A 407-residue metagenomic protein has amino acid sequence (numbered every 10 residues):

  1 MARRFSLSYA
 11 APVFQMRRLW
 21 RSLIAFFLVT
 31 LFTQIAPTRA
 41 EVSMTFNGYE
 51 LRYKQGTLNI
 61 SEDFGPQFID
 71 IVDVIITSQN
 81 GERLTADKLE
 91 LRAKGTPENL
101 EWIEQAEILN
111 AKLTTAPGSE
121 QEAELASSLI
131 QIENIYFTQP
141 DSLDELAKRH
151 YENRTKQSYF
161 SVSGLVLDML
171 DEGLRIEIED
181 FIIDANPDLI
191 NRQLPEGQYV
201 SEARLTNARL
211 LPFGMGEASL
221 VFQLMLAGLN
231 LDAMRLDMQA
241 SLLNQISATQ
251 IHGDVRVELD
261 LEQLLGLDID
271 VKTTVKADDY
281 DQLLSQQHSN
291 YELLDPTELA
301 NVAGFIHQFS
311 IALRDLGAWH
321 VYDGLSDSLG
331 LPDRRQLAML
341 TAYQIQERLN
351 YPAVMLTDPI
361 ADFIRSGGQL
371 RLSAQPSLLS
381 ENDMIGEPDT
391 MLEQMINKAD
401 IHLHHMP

Functional and structural regions predicted by a protein language model:
R4-I24: Bacterial N-terminal signal peptides that target proteins for export
Q15-M16, I35, D315: Polar helix-capping/helix-linker motif
S22-Q34: Bacterial N-terminal signal peptides
F32, E41-P407: Glycine-rich, small/hydroxylated-residue low-complexity segments
